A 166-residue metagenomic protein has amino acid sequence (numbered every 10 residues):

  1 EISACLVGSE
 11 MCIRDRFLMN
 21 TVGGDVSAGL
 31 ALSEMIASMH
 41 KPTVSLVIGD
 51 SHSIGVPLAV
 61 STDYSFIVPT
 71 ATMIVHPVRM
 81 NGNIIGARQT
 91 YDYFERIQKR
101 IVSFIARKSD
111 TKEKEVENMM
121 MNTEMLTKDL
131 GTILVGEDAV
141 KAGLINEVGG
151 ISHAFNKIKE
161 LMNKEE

Functional and structural regions predicted by a protein language model:
E1-G8, C12-I13: Single conserved hydrophobic/aromatic residue that forms the stacking wall/gate of nucleotide- or nucleobase-binding
I13-R14, K41: Short coil/turn segments at beta-strand junctions that form active-site/ligand-binding loops
R14-T21: Short acidic, glycine-rich surface-loop motifs adjacent to enzyme active sites
F17, I74, E117-M119: Beta-strand segments within the central parallel beta-sheet cores of soluble alpha/beta enzyme folds
F17, L58-A59, A139: Hydrophobic/aromatic residues within transmembrane alpha-helices of multi-pass small-molecule transporters
T21-L32, I36-N81: Glycine-rich beta-to-alpha active-site loop
N81-I158: Charged, glycine-interspersed solvent-exposed loop segments at helix/strand-loop junctions that cap or gate access
L161-E166: Intrinsically disordered, low-complexity terminal tails
